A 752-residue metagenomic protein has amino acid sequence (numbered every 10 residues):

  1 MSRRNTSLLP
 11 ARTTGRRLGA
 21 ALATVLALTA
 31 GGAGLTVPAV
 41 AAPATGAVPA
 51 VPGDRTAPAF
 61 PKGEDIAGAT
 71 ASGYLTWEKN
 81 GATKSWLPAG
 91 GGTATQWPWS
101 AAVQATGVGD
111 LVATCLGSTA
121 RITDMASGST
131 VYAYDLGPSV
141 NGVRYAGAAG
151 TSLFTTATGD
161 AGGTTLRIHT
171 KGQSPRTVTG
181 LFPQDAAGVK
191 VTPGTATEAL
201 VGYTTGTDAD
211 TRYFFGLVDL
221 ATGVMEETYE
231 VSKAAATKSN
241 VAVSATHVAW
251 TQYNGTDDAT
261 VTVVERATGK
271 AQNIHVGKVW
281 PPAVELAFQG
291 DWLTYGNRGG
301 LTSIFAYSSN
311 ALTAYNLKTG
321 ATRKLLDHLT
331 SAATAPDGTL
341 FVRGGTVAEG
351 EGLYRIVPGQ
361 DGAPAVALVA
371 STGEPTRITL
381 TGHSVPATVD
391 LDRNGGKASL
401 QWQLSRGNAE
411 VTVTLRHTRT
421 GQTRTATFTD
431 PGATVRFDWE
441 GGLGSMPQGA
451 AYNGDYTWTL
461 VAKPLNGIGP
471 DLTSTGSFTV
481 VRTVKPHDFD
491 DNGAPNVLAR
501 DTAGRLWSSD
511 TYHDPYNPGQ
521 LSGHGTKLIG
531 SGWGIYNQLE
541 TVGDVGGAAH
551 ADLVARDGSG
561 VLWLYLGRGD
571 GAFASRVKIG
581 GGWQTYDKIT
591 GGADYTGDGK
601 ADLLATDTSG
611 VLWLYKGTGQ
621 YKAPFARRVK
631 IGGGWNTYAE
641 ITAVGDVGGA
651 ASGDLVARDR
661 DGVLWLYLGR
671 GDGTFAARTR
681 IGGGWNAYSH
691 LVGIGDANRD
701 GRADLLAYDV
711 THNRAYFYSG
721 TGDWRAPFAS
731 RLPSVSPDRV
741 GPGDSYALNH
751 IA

Functional and structural regions predicted by a protein language model:
M1-A44: Secretory targeting and sorting signals
M1-G15, P364-T379: Terminal targeting segments of Actinobacterial cell-envelope proteins
V40-E64, W77-A101, L116-S139, G159-P183 (+8 more regions): Surface-exposed loop/turn elements that mediate protein-protein interactions on large endomembrane-trafficking
A44, V369-E410, F428-A752: Trp/Gly-enriched beta-strand/coil motifs that build multi-repeat beta-propeller-like domains and related W-rich binding
A57-T70, W97-L111, G137-G150, F182-A196 (+9 more regions): Repeated scaffold domains used in trafficking and secretory/extracellular systems, primarily beta-propellers
D65-K79, G107-R121, A146-G159, A196-T207 (+8 more regions): Short beta-strand elements that form the blades of beta-propeller/WD-repeat-like and other beta-sheet-rich scaffold
D257-L329, T414, W439-G441, G671-N698 (+1 more regions): Intrinsically disordered, low-complexity segments enriched in Gly and acidic/Ser/Thr residues that form flexible
V413-R419: Conserved aromatic beta-strand anchor motif in extracellular beta-sandwich/beta-rich domains
